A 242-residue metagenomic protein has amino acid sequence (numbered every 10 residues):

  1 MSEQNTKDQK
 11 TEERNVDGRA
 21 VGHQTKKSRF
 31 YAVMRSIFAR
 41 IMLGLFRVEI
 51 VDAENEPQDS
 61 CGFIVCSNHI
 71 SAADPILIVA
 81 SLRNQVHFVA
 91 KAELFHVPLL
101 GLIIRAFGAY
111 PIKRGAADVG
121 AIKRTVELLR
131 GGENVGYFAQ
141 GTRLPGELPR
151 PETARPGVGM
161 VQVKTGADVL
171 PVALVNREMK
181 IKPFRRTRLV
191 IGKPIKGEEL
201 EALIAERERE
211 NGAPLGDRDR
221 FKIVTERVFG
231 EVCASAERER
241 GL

Functional and structural regions predicted by a protein language model:
S2-K26, F30, I122-L242: Non-catalytic C-terminal accessory region of glycerolipid acyltransferases and related lyso-lipid remodeling enzymes
S28-F46, G101, R105-G108: Short hydrophobic helices that act as membrane-entry/anchoring signals
I37-H69: Helix-to-loop junction immediately C-terminal to a conserved catalytic motif
F38, A106-I112, G141-P145: Short, basic, glycine/proline-bearing loop/turn elements
I50, A109-P111, V169, R188: Conserved beta-strand scaffold positions in the cores of enzyme catalytic domains, especially in NTP/NDP-utilizing
I50, V97, V119-I122: Structural motif corresponding to alpha-helix initiation and N-cap regions
P57-A116: Catalytic core of membrane glycerolipid acyltransferases/transacylases, capturing the structured, soluble-facing
